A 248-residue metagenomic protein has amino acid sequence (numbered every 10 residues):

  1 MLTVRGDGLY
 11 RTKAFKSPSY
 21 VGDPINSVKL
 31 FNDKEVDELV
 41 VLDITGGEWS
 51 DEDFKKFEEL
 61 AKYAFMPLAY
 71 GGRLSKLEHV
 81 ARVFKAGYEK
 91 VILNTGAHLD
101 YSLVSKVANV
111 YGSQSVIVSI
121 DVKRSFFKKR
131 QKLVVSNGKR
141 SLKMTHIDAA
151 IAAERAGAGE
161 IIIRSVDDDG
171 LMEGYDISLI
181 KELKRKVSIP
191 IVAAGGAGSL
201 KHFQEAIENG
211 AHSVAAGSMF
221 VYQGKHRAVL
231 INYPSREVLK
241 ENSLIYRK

Functional and structural regions predicted by a protein language model:
M1-L2, R11, L39-V41, L68-G72 (+5 more regions): Hydrophobic faces of well-ordered beta-strands that scaffold small-molecule active sites in alpha/beta enzyme cores
T3, F31, L39, V83 (+6 more regions): Conserved, mostly hydrophobic/aromatic
V4-S17, F84, Y88-I162, D167-D168 (+2 more regions): Conserved anion-binding
Y20-N32, S75-R82, S141-A152, L200-F203: Short, acidic/polar
N32, V36-K56, T95, I162-E173: Glycine-rich, proline-tolerant flexible connector loops at the mouths of alpha/beta enzymes
D51-E58, L142-I147, E173-K181: Charged helix-capping and loop-helix junction motifs
K55, A64-V91, S178-A216: Catalytic cores of alpha/beta
V104-V110, Q204-K248: C-terminal helical cap(s) of enzyme catalytic domains, especially alpha/beta-barrels
